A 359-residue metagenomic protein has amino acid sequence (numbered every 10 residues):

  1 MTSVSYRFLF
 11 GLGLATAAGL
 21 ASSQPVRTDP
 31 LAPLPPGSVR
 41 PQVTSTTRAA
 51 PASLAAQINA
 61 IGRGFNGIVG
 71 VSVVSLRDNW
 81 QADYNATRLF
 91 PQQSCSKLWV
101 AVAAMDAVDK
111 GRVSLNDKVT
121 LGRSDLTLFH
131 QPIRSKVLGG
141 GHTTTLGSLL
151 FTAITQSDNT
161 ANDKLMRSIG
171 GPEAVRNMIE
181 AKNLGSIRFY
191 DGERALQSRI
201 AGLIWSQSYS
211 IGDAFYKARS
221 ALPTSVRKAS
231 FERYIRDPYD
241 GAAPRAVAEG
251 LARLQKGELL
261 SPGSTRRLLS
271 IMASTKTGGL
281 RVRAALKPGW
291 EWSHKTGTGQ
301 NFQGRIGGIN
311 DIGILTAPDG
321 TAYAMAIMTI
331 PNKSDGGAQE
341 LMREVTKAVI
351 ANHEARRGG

Functional and structural regions predicted by a protein language model:
M1-F10: Bacterial N-terminal signal peptides that target proteins for export
Q24-I61, R167, P172, E232 (+2 more regions): Structured C-terminal helix/loop/strand segments within mature extracytoplasmic catalytic/sensor domains
V26-I204: Active-site-adjacent loops and short helices of periplasmic peptidoglycan-processing enzymes
I154-S157, V226-S230, G320: Short, flexible turn/loop "capping" segments at secondary-structure junctions
I187-G263: Active-site-proximal helix/loop microenvironment of the serine DD-peptidase/beta-lactamase transpeptidase fold
